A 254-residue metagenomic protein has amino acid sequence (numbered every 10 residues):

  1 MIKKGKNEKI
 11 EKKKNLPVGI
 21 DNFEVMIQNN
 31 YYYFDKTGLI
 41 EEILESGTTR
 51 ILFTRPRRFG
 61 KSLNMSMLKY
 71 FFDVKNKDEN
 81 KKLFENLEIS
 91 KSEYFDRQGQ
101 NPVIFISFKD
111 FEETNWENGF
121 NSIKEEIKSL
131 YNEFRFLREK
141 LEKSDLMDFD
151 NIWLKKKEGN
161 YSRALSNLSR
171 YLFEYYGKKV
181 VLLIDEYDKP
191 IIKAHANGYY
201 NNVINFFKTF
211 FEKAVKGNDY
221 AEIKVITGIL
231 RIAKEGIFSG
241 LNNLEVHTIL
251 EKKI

Functional and structural regions predicted by a protein language model:
M1-I254: Phosphate-binding site recognition
